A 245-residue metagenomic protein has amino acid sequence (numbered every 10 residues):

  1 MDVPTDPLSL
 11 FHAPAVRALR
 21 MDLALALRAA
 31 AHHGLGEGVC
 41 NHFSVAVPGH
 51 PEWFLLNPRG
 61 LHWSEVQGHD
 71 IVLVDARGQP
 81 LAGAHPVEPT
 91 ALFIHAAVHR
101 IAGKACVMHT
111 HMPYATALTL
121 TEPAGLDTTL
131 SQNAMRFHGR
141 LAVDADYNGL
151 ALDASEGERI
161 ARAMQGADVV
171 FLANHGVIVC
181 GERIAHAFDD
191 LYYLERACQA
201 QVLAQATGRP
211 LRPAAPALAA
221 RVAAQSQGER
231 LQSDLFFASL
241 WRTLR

Functional and structural regions predicted by a protein language model:
M1-R245: Glycine-rich flexible loops
